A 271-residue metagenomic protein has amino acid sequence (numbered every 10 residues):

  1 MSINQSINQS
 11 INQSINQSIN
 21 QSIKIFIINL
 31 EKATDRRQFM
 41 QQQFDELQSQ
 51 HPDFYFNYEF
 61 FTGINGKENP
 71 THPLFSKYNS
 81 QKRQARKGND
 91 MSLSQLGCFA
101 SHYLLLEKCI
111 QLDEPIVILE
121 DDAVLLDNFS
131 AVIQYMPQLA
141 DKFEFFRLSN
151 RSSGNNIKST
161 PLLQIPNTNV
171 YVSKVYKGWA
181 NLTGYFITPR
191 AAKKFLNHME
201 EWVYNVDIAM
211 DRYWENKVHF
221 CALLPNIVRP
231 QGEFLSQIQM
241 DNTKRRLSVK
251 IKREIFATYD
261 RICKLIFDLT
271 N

Functional and structural regions predicted by a protein language model:
I3-I19: Long, intrinsically disordered low-complexity tandem-repeat segments
N20-L119, A123-N271: An acidic/histidine-cluster motif and surrounding catalytic segment that typifies divalent-metal-assisted enzyme active
